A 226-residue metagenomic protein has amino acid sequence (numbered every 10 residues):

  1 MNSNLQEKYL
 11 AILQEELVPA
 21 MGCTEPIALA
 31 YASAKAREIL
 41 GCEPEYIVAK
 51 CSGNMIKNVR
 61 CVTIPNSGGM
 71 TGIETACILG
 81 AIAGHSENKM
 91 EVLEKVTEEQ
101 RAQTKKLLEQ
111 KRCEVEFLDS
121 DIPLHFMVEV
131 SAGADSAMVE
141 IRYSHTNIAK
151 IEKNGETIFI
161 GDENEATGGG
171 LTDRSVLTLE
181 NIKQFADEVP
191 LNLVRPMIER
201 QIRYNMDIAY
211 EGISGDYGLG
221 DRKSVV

Functional and structural regions predicted by a protein language model:
N2, L17-P26, L191-R195: Short, N-terminal intrinsically disordered low-complexity segments that are rich in Pro/Gly and polar/charged residues
K8-M21, N181-D187: Generic N-terminal amphipathic, Lys/Arg-enriched alpha-helix
Q14-G22, A32, K50, V59-I64: Short glycine-rich or small-residue beta-strand-to-loop segments that form or flank ligand, phosphate, metal/Fe-S
G22-I27, S67-T71: Short, conserved micro-motifs enriched in small and acidic residues
P26-C42: Alpha-helical support elements that line or immediately flank enzyme active sites and cofactor-binding pockets
E45-I47, C51-Q201: Catalytic-core signal marking the mid-to-C-terminal active-site face
I198-I202, A209-S214: Active-site helix-to-loop segments that bind/position phosphate- or nucleotide-bearing substrates and donors across
V225: Conserved small/polar residues in nucleotide/adenosyl-binding loops
